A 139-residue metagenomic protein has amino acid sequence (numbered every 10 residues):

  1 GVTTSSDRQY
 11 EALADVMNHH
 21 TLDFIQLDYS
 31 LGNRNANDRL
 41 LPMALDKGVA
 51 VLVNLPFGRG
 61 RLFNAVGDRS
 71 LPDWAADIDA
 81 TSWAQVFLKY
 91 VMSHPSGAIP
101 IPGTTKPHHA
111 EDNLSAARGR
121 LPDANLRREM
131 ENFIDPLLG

Functional and structural regions predicted by a protein language model:
G1-E11, K47-L55: Short N-terminal secondary-structure initiator segments
T3-D7, D28-G32, P56-G58, T105: Active-site beta-loop-alpha junctions enriched in small/polar residues
T4-H20, N37-L40: Distinct, well-ordered alpha-helical segments
N18-F24, D38-G139: Structured C-terminal cap/extension of enzyme domains
G32-N33, A80: Charged, low-complexity surface patches
